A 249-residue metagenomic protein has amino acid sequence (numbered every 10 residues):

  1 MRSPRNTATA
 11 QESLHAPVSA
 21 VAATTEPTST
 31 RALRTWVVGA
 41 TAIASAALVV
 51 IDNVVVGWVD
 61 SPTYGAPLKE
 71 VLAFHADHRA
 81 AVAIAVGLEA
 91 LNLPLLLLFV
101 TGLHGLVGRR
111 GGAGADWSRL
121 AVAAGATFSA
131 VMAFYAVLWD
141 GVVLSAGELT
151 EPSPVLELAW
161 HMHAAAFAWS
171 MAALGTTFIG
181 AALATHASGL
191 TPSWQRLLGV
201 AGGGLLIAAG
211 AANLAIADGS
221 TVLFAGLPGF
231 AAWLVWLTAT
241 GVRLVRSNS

Functional and structural regions predicted by a protein language model:
R2-S249: Hydrophobic, aromatic-enriched alpha-helical segments typical of multi-pass transmembrane helices
